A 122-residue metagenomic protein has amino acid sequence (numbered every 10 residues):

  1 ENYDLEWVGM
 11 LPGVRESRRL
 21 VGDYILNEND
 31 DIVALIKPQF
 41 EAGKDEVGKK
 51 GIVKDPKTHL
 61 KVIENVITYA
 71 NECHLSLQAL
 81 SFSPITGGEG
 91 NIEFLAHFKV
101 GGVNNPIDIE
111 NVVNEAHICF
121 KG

Functional and structural regions predicted by a protein language model:
E1-D23: A short SAM/SAH-binding and catalytic strip from SAM-dependent methyltransferases
Y24-E28: Conserved helix-to-beta-strand junction in the class I
N29-I36, A42: Conserved beta-strand signature within the Rossmann-like core of class I S-adenosyl-L-methionine
P38-D55: Short, glycine-/aromatic-enriched active-site segment of Class I SAM-dependent methyltransferases
H59-C73: Short alpha-helix
H74-P84: Conserved S-adenosyl-L-methionine
F82-I92: Conserved catalytic loop of SAM-dependent methyltransferase domains
I92, H97-G122: Flexible, glycine-/basic-rich loop-and-beta segments that form/coincide with the SAM-dependent methyltransferase
